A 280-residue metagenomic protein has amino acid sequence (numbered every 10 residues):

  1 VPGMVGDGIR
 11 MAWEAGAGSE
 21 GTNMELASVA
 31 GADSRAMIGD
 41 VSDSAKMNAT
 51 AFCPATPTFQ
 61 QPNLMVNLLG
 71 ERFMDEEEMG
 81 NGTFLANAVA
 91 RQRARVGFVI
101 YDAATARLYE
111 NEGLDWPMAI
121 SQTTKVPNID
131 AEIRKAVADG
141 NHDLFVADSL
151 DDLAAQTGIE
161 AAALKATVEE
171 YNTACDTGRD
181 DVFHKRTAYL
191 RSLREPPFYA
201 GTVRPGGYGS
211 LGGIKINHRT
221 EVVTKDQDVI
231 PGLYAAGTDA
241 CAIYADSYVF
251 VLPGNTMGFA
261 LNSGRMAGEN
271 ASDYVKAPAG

Functional and structural regions predicted by a protein language model:
V1-A36, V251, M257-M266: Glycine-rich loop(s) and the adjacent beta-strand/alpha-helix scaffold that form part
A27-A32, E78, G82-L85, P205-L211 (+1 more regions): Glycine-rich phosphate/pyrophosphate-binding beta-alpha loops
V41-A88: Phosphate/diphosphate-binding loops
E71-M118, V229-A245: Gly/Pro-rich active-site capping loops and adjacent beta-alpha segments that organize cofactor/substrate pockets
R91-F198, N270, Y274: Helix-rich C-terminal "cap"/substrate-channel and partner-interaction subdomain that packs against the flavin-binding
S149, A163-S247: A glycine-rich dinucleotide-binding beta-alpha-beta segment and adjacent secondary-structure elements that constitute
V223-T224, D228-P278: Catalytic phosphate/nucleotide-handling subdomain of diverse soluble enzymes
